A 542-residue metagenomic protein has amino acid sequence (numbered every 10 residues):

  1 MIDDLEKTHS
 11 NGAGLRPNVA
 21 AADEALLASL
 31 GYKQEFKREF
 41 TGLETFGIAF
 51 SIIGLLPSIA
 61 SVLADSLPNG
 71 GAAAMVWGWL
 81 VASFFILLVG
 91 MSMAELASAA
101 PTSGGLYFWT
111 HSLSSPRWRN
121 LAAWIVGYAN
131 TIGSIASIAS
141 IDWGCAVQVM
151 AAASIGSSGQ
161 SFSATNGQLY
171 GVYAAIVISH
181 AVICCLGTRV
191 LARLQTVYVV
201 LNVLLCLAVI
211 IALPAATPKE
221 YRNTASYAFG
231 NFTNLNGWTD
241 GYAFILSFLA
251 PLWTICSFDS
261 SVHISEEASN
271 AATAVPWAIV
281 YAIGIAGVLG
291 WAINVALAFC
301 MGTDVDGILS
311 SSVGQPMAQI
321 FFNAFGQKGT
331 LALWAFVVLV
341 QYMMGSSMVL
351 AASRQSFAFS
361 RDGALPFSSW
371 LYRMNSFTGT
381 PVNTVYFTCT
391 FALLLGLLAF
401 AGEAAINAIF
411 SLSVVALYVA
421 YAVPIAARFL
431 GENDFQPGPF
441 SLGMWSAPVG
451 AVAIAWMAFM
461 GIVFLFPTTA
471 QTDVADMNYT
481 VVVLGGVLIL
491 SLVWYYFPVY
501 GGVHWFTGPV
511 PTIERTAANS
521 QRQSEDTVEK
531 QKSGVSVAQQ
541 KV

Functional and structural regions predicted by a protein language model:
M1-F40, I425-V449, P467-V542: Terminal cytosolic tails of multi-pass membrane transporters, especially the segment immediately following the final
S61, L87-N166, Y170-V177, A181 (+2 more regions): Hydrophobic transmembrane alpha-helices that form the core helical bundles of multi-pass secondary transporters
D65-G70, A74, S157-T165, T188-Y198 (+4 more regions): Transmembrane helix-loop boundary segments of multi-pass membrane transporters
W79, A123, A153-T188, C206-V209 (+2 more regions): Transmembrane alpha-helical segments of multi-pass small-molecule transport proteins
T102, V126-A146, I255-E267, T330-F367 (+1 more regions): Membrane-helix boundary/coupling elements in multi-pass transport proteins
F108-P116, S154-I155, T233, A278 (+2 more regions): TM-loop-TM module centered on a large, flexible mid-protein loop between adjacent transmembrane helices in multi-pass
S157-Q168, V200-G326, T330: Helix-loop-helix junctions that connect adjacent transmembrane segments in multi-pass membrane transporters
Q168-Y227, C256, I279-I283, F410-Y421 (+3 more regions): Membrane-interface loop-to-helix entry segments
